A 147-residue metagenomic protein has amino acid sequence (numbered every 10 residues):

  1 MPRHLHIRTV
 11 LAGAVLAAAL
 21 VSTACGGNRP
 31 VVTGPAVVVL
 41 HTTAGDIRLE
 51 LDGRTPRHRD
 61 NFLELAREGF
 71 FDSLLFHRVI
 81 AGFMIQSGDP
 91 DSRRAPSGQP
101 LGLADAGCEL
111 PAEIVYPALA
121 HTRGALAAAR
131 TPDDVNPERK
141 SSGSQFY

Functional and structural regions predicted by a protein language model:
P2, A19-Y147: Cyclophilin-like peptidyl-prolyl cis-trans isomerases
P2-A12: Bacterial N-terminal signal peptides that target proteins for export
L11-V21: Hydrophobic helical h-region of N-terminal Sec-dependent signal peptides in bacterial secretory/periplasmic proteins
